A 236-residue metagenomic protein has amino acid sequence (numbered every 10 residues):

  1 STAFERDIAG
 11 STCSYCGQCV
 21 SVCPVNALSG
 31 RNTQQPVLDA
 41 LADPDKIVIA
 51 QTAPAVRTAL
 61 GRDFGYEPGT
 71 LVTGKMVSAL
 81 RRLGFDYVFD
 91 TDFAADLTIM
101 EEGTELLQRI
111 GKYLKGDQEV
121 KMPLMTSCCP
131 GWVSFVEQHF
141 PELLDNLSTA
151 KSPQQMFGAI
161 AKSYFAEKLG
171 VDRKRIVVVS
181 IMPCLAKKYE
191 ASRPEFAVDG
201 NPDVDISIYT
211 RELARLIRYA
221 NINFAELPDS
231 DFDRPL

Functional and structural regions predicted by a protein language model:
S1, T12-P36: Iron-sulfur cluster-binding cysteine motifs and their immediate structural context in ferredoxin-like electron-transfer
S1-Q18, K46-R57: Short Fe-S-cluster ligation motifs
S29-L236: Iron-sulfur-associated redox domains of electron-transfer enzymes in respiratory and anaerobic energy metabolism
